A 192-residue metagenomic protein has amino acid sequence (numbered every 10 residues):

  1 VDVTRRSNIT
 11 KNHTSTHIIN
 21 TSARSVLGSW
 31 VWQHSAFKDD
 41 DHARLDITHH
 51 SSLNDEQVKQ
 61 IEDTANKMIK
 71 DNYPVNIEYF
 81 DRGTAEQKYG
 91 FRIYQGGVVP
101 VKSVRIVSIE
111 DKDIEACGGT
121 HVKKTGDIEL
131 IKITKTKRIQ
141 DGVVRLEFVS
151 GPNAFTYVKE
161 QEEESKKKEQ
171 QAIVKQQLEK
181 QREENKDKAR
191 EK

Functional and structural regions predicted by a protein language model:
V1-D46: Active/ligand-binding-proximal structured segments within catalytic/core domains that scaffold catalytic residues
N8-T14, S51-K59, V158-K159: Ordered, soluble secondary-structure elements with a strong preference for glycine-centered loop motifs and nearby
T14, Q60, T120-H121, Q161-K167: Short intrinsically disordered coil segments
T16, N20-R24, E62-N66, E147: Short, well-ordered alpha-helical packing segments
S22, V26-W30, A65-Y73, A154: A generic secondary-structure signal for well-formed alpha-helical elements
W30-W32, D40, D55, T125-K192: Terminal appendage regions of diverse proteins
D40-Q140, F148: Non-catalytic interaction/regulatory segments
